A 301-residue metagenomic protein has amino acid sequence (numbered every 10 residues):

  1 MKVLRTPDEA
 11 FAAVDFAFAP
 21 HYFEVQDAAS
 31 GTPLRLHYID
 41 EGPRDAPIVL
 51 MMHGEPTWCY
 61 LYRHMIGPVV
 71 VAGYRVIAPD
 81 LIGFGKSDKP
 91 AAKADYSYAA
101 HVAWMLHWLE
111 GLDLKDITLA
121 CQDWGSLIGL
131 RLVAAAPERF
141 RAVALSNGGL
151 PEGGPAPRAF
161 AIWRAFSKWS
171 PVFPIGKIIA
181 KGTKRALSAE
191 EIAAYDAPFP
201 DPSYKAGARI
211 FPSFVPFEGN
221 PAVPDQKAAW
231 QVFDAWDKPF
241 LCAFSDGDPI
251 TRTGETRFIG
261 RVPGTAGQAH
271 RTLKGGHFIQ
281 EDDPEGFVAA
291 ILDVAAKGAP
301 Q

Functional and structural regions predicted by a protein language model:
M1-P20, V25, L36, E41 (+9 more regions): Flexible "cap/lid" subdomain of the alpha/beta-hydrolase fold that forms the substrate-access gate
A28-P33: Short, solvent-exposed loop/turn segments that connect beta-strands within catalytic domains and beta-strand-rich
H37, H53, H277: Histidine-centered active-site/metal-ligand motif
A46-H53: Short beta-strand element of the alpha/beta-hydrolase
E55-I66: The serine-hydrolase catalytic nucleophile loop
H64-M65, R257, G286: A short acidic, amphipathic alpha-helical/loop segment
P68-V70: Short hydrophobic signal-anchor/transmembrane segments that target glycosyltransferases and glycosylation machinery
G275-V288: Catalytic histidine-centered segment of alpha/beta-hydrolase-like enzymes
